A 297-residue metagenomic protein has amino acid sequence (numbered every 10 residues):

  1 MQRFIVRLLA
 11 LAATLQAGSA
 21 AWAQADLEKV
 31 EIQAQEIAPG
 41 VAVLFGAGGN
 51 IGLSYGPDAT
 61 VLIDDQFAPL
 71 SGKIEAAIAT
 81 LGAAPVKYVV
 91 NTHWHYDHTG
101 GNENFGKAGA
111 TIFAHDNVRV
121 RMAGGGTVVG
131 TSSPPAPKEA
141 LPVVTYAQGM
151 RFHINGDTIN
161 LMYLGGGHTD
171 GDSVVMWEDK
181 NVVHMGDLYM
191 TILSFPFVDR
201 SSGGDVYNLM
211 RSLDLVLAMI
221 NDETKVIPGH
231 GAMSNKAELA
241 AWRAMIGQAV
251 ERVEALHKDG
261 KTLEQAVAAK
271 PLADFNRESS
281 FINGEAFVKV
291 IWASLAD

Functional and structural regions predicted by a protein language model:
M1-R7: Positively charged n-region of N-terminal signal peptides that target proteins for export
R7-G18: Bacterial N-terminal signal peptides
S19-Q24, A218-E223, A232-D297: Accessory terminal helices/loops
I32-I78, V175-W177, N181-M185: Conserved beta-strand hairpin/beta-sheet module of binuclear metal-dependent hydrolase folds, prominently
A34, P57-V61, P69-F113: Active-site metal-binding motif and surrounding structural segment of the metallo-beta-lactamase
G40, S54, D64, I78 (+10 more regions): Divalent metal-coordination and catalytic microenvironments
A59-T60, F67-P69, R151, T158-Q248 (+1 more regions): Metallo-beta-lactamase
D116-P142: Acidic/polar short surface loop at catalytic or gating sites that assists cofactor/ion binding and chemistry
